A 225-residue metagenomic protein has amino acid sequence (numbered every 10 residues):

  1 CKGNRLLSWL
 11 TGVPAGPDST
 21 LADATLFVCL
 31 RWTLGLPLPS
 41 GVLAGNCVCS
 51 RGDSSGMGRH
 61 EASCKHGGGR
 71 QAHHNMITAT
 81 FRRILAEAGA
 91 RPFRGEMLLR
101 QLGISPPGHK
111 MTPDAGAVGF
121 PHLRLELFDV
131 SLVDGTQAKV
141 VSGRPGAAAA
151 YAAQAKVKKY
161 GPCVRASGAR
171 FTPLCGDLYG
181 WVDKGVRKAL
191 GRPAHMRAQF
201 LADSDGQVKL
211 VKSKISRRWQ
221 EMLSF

Functional and structural regions predicted by a protein language model:
C1-G45, E87, M97, G103-P107 (+3 more regions): Non-catalytic C-terminal interaction segments of nucleic acid-processing enzymes
S19-T25, A62-Q101, F120: Acidic-basic catalytic patches of nuclease active cores, encompassing PD-(D/E)XK and other metal-cofactor nuclease
R31, P37-G68: Cys/His-rich short segments
R51, A117-H122: Short acidic, glycine-rich loop/turn motifs
M57-S63, D114, F128, P173: Short, conserved catalytic/metal-binding micro-motifs enriched in Asp/Glu and His
H73-T78, G108-A115: Generic detector of contiguous secondary-structure segments
